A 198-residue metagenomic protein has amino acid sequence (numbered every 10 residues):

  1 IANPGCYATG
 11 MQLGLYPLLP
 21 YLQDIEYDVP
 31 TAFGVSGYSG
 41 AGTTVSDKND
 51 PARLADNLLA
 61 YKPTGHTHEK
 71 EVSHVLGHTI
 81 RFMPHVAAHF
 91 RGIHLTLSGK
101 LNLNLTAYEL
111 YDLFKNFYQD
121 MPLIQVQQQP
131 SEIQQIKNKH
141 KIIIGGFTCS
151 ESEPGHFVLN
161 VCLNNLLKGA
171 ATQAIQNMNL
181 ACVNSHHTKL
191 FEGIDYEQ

Functional and structural regions predicted by a protein language model:
A2-G40: Hydrophobic alpha-helical segments and helix pairs
A2-L13, P63-T67, L166-Q173: A glycine-rich, Thr/Ser-enriched phosphate-binding loop motif common to dinucleotide/cofactor-binding enzymes
Y16-P20, H74, Q176, L180: Short, well-ordered alpha-helices that flank and scaffold nucleotide-derived cofactor binding pockets
E26-V29, F33, Y38-N160: C-terminal substrate-binding/catalytic lobe of Rossmann-fold NAD(P)-dependent oxidoreductases
Q134-Q198: C-terminal helical cap and adjacent loop that interface with cofactors, partners, or active-site loops
